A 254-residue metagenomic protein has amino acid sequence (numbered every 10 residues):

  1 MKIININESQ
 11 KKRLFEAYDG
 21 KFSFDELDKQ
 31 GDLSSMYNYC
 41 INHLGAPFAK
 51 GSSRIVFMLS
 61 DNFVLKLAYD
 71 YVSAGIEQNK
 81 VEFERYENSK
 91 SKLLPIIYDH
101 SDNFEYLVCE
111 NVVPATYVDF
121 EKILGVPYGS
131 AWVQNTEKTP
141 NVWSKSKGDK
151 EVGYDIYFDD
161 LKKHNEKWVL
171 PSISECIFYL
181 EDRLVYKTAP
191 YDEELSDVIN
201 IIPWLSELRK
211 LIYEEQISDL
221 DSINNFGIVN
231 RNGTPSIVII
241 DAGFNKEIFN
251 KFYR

Functional and structural regions predicted by a protein language model:
M1-G20: Protein-protein interaction and targeting regions used for scaffolding, dimerization, and localization
D19-G45: Juxta-kinase regulatory segment immediately upstream of eukaryotic protein kinase catalytic domains
G45, A49-N88, P95: ATP-binding glycine-rich loop module of kinase domains
M58-D61, N111, V229: Active-site beta-strand termini and strand-to-loop segments that position acidic
F63, L93, L107, Q216 (+1 more regions): Protein kinase-like catalytic core scaffold
L93-I199: Conserved structural core of kinase catalytic domains
E207-I217: Protein kinase catalytic-loop region centered on the HRD/HxD motif
Q216-R254: Catalytic activation segment of kinase domains across protein kinase-like and atypical kinase folds
